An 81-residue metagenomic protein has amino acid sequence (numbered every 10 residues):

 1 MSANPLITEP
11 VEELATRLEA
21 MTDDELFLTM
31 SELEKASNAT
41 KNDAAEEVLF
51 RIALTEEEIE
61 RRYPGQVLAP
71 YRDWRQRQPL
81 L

Functional and structural regions predicted by a protein language model:
S2-K41, A69-D73, P79: N-terminal acidic leader/helix
K35-D73, R77: Short, charge-rich amphipathic interface segments used for partner binding and complex assembly
